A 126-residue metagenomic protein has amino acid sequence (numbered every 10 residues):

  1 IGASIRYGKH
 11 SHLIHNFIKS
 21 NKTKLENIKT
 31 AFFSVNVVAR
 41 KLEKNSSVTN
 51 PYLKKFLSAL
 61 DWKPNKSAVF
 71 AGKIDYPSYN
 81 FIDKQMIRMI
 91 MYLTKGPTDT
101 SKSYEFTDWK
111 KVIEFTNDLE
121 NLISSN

Functional and structural regions predicted by a protein language model:
A3-N126: FMN-binding flavodoxin-like domain, especially the glycine-rich phosphate-binding loop
